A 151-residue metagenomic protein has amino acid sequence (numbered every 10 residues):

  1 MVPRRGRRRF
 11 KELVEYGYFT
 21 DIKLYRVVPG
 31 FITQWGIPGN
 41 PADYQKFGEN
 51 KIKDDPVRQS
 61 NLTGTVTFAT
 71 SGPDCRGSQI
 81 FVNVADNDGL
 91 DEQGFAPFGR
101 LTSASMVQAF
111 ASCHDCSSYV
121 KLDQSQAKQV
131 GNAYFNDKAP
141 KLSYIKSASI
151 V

Functional and structural regions predicted by a protein language model:
M1-V151: Cyclophilin-like peptidyl-prolyl cis-trans isomerases
